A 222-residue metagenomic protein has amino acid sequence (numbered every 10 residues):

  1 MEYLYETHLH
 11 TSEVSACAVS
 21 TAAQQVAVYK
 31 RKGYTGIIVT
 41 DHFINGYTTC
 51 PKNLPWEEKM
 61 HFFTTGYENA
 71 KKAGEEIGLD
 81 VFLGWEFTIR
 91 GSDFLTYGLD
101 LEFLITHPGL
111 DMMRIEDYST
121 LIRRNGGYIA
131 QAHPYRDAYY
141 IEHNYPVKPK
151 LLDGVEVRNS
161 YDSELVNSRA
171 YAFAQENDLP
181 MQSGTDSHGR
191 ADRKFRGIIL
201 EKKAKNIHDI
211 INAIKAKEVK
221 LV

Functional and structural regions predicted by a protein language model:
M1-T7, T11, T21-A27, G91-F103 (+2 more regions): Charged catalytic cores and adjacent phosphate/nucleic-acid-binding surfaces used for phosphate/nucleic-acid chemistry
Y3-Y5, G36, Y128: Structural motif
T7, T40, W85, A132 (+1 more regions): Active-site flanking residues adjacent to catalytic metal/cofactor-binding acidic residues
T11-S12, G36-T48: Ser/Thr-glycine-rich phosphate-binding loops at phosphate-binding pockets of nucleotides, nucleotide cofactors
E13-C17: Short N-terminal binding/cap micro-motifs at the start of the first secondary-structure element
Q24-T40: Catalytic domains of carbohydrate-active enzymes, especially glycoside hydrolases
Y34, L79, N177-L179: A short helix->loop->beta-strand "cap" motif at the edges of active sites that frequently abuts
F43-E156, Y161-D162, I214-K215, V219: Extended substrate/RNA-proximal surfaces in nucleic-acid metabolism proteins
